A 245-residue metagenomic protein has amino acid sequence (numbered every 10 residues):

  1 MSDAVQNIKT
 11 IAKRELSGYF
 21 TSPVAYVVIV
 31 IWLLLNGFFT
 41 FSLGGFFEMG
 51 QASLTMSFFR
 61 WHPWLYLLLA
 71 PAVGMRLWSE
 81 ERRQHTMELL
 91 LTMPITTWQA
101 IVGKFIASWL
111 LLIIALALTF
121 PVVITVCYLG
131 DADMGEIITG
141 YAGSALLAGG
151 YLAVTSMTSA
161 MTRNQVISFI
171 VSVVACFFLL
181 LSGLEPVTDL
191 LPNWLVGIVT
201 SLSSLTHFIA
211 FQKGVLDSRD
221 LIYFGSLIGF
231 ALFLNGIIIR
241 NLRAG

Functional and structural regions predicted by a protein language model:
M1-Y26: Aromatic- and glycine-rich beta-strand/loop motifs that create alpha-glucan
E15, F120-T125, A153-M157, F177 (+3 more regions): Alpha-helical transmembrane segments of multipass membrane proteins
P23-L43, H62-A70, V174-F178: Hydrophobic alpha-helical transmembrane segments of multi-pass membrane transport/permease proteins
F39-F41, E48, L65, A107-V166 (+1 more regions): Secretory targeting signals
F46, A52, V174-I238, R243-G245: Terminal transmembrane helical anchor/hairpin motif
F58-E80: Long, hydrophobic alpha-helical segments
A70-G74, V122, V154-T155, L234-N235: Hydrophobic/aromatic residues in alpha-helical transmembrane segments
L77-A107: Helix-loop-helix units of permease transmembrane domains in multi-pass membrane transporters, especially ABC
